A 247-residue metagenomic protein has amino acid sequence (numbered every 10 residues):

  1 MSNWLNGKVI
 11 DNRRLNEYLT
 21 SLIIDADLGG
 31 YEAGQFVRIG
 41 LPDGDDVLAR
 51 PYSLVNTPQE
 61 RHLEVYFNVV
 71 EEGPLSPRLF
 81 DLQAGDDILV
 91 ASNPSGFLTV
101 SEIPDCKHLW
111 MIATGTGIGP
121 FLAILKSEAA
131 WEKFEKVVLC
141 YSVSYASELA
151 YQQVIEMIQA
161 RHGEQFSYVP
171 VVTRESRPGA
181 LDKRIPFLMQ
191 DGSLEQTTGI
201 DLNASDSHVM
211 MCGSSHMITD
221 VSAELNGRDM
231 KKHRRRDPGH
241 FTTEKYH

Functional and structural regions predicted by a protein language model:
S2-A84: Ferredoxin-reductase
S2-L5, Y145-H247: Reductase modules of NAD(P)H-dependent flavoproteins
S92, A113, Y141-V143, P170-V172: Short, structured patches in soluble enzyme cores that scaffold and shape functional sites
P94-P104: A short, basic/flexible loop-to-alpha-helix module at the beginning of a structural domain
I103-H108, N203-S205: Short helix-loop-beta connector
H108, E135-V138, Q165-S167, H208: Residues at the starts of beta-strands that form the adenosine-phosphate
T114-P120: Ser/Thr-glycine-rich phosphate-binding loops at phosphate-binding pockets of nucleotides, nucleotide cofactors
P120-A130: Histidine-anchored nucleotide/phosphate-binding helix
